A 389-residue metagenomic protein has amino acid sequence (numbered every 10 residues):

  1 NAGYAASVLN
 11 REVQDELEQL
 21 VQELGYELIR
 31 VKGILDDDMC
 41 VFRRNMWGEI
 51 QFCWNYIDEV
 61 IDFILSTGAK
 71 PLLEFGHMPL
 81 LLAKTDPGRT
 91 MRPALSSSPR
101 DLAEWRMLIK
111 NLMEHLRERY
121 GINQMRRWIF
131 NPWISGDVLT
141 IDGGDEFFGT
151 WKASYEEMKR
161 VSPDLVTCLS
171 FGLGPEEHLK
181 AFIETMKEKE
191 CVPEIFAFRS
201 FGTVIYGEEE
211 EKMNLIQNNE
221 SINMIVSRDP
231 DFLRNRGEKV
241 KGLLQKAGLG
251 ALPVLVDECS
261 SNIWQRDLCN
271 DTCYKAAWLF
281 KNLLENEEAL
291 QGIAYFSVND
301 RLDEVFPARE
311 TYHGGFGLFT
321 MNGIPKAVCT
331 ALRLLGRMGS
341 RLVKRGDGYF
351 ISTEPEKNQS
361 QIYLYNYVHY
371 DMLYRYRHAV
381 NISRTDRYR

Functional and structural regions predicted by a protein language model:
N1-E27, K32: Boundary/entry segment of secreted carbohydrate-active catalytic domains
Y4-L9, D36-C40, L81, V138-L139 (+5 more regions): Flexible loop/turn segments at secondary-structure boundaries
L9-V13, F52-Y56, E104, L108 (+5 more regions): Soluble or luminal CAZymes and related metallo-dependent hydrolases
E23-V226, G250: Substrate-binding cleft and catalytic face of glycoside hydrolase catalytic domains, especially the flexible beta-alpha
K32, S170, R199, D257 (+2 more regions): Generic beta-strand/beta-sheet core signal
G76, V298, Y365-H369: Short loop/turn segments immediately following the C-termini of beta-strands
K187-C191, I195, I216-P307, T311-G314 (+2 more regions): Catalytic-core region of carbohydrate-active enzymes that cleave or remodel glycosidic bonds
G348-R389: Carbohydrate-binding surface patches
